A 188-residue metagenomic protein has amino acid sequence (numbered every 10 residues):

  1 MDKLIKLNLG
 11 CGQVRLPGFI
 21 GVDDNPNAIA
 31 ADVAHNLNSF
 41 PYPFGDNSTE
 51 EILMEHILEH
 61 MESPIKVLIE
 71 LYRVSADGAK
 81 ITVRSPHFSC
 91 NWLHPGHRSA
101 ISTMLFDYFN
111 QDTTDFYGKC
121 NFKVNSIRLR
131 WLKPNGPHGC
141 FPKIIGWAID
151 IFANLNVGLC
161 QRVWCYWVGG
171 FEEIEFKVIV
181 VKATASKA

Functional and structural regions predicted by a protein language model:
D2-S89: Conserved SAM-binding loop
E62-K66, A76, K80-A188: S-adenosyl-L-methionine-dependent methyltransferase catalytic module, highlighting the catalytic core
